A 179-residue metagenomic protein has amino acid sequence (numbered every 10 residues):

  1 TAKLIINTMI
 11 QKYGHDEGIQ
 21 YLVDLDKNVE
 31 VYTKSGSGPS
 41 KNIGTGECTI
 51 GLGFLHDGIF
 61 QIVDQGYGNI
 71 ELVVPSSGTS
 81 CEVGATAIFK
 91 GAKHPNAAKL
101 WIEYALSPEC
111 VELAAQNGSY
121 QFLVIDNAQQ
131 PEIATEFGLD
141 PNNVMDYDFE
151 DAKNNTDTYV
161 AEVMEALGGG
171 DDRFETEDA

Functional and structural regions predicted by a protein language model:
T1-E47: Extracytoplasmic ligand-binding site segments that recognize negatively charged/polar headgroups
L4, Y21-L25, Y32, L55 (+1 more regions): Periplasmic-binding protein-like
N7-Q11, E82-H94, A105, L113-A114: A bilobed periplasmic-binding-protein/Venus flytrap-type ligand-binding module shared by bacterial periplasmic
D16-Q20, G46-T49, Y67-I70, N96-A98: Loop/turn elements at helix/coil->beta-strand transitions in domains of secreted/extracellular proteins
G36, G53-G58: Beta->alpha turn/N-cap motifs
P39-N42, C48, G58, A98 (+1 more regions): Short, hydrophobic alpha-helical packing/hinge segments within bilobed ligand-binding/sensory domains
Y104-Q129: Periplasmic-binding protein-like
L139-A179: Conserved C-terminal helix/tail region of periplasmic/extracytoplasmic solute-binding proteins
